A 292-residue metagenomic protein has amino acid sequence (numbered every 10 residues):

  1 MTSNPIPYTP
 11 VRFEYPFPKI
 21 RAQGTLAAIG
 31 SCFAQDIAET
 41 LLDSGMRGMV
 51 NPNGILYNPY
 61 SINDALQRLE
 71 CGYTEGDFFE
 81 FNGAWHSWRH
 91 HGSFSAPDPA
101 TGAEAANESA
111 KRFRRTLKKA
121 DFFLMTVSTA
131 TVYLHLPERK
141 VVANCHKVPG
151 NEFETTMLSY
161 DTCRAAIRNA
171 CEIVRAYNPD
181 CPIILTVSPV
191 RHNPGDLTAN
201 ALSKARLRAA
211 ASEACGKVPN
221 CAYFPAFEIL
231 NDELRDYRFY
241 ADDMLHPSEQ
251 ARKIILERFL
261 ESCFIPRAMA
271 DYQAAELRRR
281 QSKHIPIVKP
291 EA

Functional and structural regions predicted by a protein language model:
M1-A292: Extracellular glycan-modifying ectodomains
